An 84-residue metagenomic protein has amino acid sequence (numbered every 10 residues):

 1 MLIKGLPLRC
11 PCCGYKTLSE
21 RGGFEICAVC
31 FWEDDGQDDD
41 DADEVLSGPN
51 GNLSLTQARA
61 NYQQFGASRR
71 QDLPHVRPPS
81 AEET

Functional and structural regions predicted by a protein language model:
M1, D40-T84: Short, intrinsically disordered terminal segments enriched in charged and Pro/Gly residues
M1-L2, S19: Secretory-pathway extracellular proteins and peptide precursors enriched for disulfide-bonded cysteines
L2-K4, P11: Beta-strand/loop-alpha-helix module characteristic of Rossmann-like adenine-cofactor folds
P7, F24: Residues immediately within or flanking Cys/His clusters that coordinate Zn2+ in small zinc-binding modules
L8-R9, Y15-K16, E83: Metal-centered catalytic cores of metalloenzymes
C10-C13, C27-C30: Short cysteine-rich clusters marking metal-coordination/redox-active sites
S19-E20, D35-Q37: Short, non-ligating residues that shape and space the ligands of small metal-coordination modules and catalytic
I26, Q37-D39: Compact nucleic-acid interaction/catalytic patches
